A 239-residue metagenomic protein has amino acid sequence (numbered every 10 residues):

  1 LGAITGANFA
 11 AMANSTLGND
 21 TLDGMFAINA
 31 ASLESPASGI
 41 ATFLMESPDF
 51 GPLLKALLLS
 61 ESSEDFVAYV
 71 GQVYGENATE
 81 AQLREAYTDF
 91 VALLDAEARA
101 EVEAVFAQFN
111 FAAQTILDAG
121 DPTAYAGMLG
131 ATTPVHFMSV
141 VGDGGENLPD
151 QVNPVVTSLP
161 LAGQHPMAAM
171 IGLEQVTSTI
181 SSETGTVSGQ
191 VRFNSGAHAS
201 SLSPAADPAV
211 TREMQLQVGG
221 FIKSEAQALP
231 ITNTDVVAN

Functional and structural regions predicted by a protein language model:
L1-T5, L117-G120: Short, glycine/acidic-rich beta->alpha junctions
G2-L22, A31: Short glycine-enriched nucleophile-adjacent loop and the immediately C-terminal alpha-helix near the catalytic center
D20-N239: C-terminal subdomain of alpha/beta-hydrolase-fold enzymes, centered on the catalytic histidine and its supporting
